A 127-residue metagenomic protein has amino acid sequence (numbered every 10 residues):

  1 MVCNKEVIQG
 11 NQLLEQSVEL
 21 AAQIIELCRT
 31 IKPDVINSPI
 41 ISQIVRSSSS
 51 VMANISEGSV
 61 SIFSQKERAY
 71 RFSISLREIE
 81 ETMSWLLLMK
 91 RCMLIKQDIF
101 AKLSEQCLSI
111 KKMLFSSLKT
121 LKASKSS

Functional and structural regions predicted by a protein language model:
M1-S127: Amphipathic alpha-helical assembly/interaction segments
